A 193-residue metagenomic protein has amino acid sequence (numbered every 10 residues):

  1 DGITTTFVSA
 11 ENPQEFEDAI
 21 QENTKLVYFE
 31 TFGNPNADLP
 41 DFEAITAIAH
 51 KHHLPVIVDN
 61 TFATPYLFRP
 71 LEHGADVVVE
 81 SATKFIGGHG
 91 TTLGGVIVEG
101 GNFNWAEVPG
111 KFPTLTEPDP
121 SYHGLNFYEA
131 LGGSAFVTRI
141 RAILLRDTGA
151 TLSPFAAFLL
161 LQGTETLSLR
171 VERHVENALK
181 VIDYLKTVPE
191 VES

Functional and structural regions predicted by a protein language model:
D1-T187: Conserved PLP-enzyme active-site core in the AAT-like
E190-S193: A compositional/biophysical signature of low hydrophobicity enriched in polar/charged and small residues
